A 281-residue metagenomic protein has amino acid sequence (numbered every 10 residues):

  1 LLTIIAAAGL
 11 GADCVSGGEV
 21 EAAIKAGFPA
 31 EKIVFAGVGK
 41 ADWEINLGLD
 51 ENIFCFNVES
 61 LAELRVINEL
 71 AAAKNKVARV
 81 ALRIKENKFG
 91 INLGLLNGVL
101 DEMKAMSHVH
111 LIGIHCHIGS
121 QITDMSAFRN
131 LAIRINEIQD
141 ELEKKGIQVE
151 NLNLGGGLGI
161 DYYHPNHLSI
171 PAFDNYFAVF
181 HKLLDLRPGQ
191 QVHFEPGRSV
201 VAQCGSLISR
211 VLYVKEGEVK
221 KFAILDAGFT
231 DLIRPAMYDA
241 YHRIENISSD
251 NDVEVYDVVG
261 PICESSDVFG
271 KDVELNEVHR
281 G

Functional and structural regions predicted by a protein language model:
L1-N151, I160: Active-site-proximal beta-alpha core segment in soluble small-molecule metabolic enzymes
A30-E31, F35, A62-I67, L152-H167 (+2 more regions): Short secondary-structure transition/capping segments
S60, H164, Y176-F180, V200 (+2 more regions): Glycine-rich phosphate-binding active-site loops on the catalytic face of alpha/beta enzymes
A72-N75, K145, H167-I170, E218-V219 (+1 more regions): Short, glycine- and charge-enriched coil/turn segments that flank and shape catalytic ligand pockets
I84-E86, I118-I122, G156-I160, R198-V200 (+2 more regions): Glycine-rich beta-alpha junction loops
D124-N130, D161-D174, A202-Y213, K271-E274: Short glycine/threonine-rich loop-to-helix capping motif typified by GTGT followed within a few residues by an Asp-Pro
L131-F194: Acidic, glycine-rich loop-and-beta core segments that form the ion-binding/anion-interacting portion of active sites
P188-R280: Charged (often Lys/Glu-rich) extended helix/loop segments that serve as interaction or gating elements
